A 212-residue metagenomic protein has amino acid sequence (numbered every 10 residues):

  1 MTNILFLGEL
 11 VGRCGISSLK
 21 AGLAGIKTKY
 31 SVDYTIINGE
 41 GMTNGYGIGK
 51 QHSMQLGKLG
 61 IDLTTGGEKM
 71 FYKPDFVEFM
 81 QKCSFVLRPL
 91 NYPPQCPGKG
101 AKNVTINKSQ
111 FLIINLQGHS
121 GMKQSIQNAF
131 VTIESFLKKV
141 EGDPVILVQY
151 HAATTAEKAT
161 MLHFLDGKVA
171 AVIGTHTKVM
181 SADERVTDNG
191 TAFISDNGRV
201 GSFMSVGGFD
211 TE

Functional and structural regions predicted by a protein language model:
M1-E212: Acidic, metal/ion-coordinating pockets
